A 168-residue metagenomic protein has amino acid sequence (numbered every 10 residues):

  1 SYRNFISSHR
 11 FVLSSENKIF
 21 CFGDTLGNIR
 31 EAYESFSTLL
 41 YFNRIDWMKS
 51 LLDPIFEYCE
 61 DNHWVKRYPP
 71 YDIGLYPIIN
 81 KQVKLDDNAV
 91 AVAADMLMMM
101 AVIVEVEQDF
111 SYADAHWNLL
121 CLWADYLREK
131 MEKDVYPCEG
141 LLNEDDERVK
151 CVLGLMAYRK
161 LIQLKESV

Functional and structural regions predicted by a protein language model:
S1-G27, K49-S50, P54: Low-complexity, Ser/Thr/Pro/Gly-enriched N-terminal "stalk/linker" regions
N4, G154-A157: Short alpha-helical scaffold segments that flank and stabilize functional sites
T25-K133, E144-L155: Aromatic-rich carbohydrate-recognition surfaces in CAZymes
V104-Q108, R159, Q163-E166: Short coil/turn linking the two alpha-helices of tandem helical-hairpin repeats
K133-D134, Q163: Surface-exposed helix-capping loop/turn segments at secondary-structure junctions
P137: N-terminal glycine-/lysine-enriched basic segments
